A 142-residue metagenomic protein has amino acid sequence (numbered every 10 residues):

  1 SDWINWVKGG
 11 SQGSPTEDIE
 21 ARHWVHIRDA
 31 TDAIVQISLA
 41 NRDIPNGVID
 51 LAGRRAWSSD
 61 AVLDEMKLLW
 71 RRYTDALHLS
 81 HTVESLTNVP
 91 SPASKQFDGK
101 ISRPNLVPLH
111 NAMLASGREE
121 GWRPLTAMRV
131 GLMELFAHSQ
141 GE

Functional and structural regions predicted by a protein language model:
S1-Q36, M66-L69: NAD(P)-dependent short-chain dehydrogenase/reductase
K8-G9, L39, A137, G141: Residues at helix-coil transition
D18-A21, D50-L51, E119: Conserved short-loop catalytic and cofactor-binding motifs
R22-R28, W57, R123-T126: Residue-level signal for the nucleotide or nucleotide-sugar donor/cofactor binding architecture
A33, I37-S102, A127: Mid/C-terminal beta-alpha module of Rossmann-like enzyme folds, strongest in SDR-family dehydrogenases/epimerases
S102-E142: Amphipathic terminal alpha-helices
